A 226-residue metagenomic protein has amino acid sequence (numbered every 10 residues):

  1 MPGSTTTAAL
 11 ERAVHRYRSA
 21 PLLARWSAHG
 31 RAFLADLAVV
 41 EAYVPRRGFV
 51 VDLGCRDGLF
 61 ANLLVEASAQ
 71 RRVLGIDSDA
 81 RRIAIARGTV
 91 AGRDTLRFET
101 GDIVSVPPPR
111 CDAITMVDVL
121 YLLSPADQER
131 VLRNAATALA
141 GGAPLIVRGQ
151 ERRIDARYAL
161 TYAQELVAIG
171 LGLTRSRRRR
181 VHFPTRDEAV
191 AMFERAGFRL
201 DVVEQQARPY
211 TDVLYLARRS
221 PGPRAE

Functional and structural regions predicted by a protein language model:
M1-F49, R56-P107, P144-E226: Class I (Rossmann-like) S-adenosyl-L-methionine-dependent methyltransferase catalytic domain, capturing the SAM-binding
R110: Short acidic/histidine-rich motifs immediately flanking catalytic phosphotransfer sites in two-component signaling
T115: A conserved beta-strand element that flanks and buttresses the S-adenosyl-L-methionine
D118-V119: Short catalytic micro-motifs in class I SAM-dependent methyltransferases
S124-P125: Helix-capping/helix-break motifs at membrane-protein junctions, especially on the cytosolic side just before or after
E129-G141: A short glycine-rich, Lys/Arg-flanked "PGG" loop and its adjoining helix->strand segment in the class I
